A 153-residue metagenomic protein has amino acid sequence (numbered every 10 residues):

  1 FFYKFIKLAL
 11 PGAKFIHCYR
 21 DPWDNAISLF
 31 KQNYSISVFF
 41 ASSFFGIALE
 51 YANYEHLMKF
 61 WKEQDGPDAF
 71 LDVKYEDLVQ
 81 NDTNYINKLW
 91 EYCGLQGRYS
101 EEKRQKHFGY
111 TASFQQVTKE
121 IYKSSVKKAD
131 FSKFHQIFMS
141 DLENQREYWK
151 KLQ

Functional and structural regions predicted by a protein language model:
F1-F5: Long, K/E/R/D-enriched contiguous segments that form extended
I6-K31, L89: Conserved phosphate-donor/acceptor-positioning beta-strand/loop module used by diverse small-molecule
Y19, K74-Y75: A secondary-structure boundary/capping signal
D24, D77-N81: Acidic, metal-coordinating catalytic cores used for nucleic-acid/nucleotide bond scission and strand-transfer chemistry
L29-D72, Q80-Q153: PAPS-dependent sulfotransferases, especially Golgi type II membrane carbohydrate sulfotransferases
